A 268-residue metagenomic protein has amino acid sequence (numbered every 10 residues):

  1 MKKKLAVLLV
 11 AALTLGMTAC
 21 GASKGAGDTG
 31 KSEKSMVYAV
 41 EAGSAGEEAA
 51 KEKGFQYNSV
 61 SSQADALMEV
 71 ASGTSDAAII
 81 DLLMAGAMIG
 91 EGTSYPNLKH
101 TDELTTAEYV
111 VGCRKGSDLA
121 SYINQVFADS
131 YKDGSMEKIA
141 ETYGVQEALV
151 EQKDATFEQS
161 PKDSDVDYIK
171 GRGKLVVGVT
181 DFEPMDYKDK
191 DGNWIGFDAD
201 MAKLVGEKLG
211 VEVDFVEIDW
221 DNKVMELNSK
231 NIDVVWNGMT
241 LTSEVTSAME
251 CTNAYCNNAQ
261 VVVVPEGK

Functional and structural regions predicted by a protein language model:
M1-L9: Positively charged n-region of N-terminal signal peptides that target proteins for export
A11-L13: Repetitive helical segments and hydrophobic/amphipathic motifs
L15-A19: C-terminal motif of bacterial Sec signal peptides marking the signal peptidase cleavage site
G21, S44, E108-D154, A202-K208 (+1 more regions): Extended ligand-binding regions for polar small-molecule ligands
A22, A26, S32-S35, G43-S117: Ordered, small/hydrophobic-rich secondary-structure cores
G25-G30, M84-T105, C113, K203 (+2 more regions): Acidic, polar ligand-binding/catalytic clefts
D28-K31, V40, E48, K53-Q63 (+7 more regions): Extracytoplasmic small-molecule ligand-binding "clamshell" domains of the periplasmic binding protein/Venus flytrap
Q159-K162, F197, E244-S247: N-terminal post-signal-peptidase region of extra-cytosolic proteins
